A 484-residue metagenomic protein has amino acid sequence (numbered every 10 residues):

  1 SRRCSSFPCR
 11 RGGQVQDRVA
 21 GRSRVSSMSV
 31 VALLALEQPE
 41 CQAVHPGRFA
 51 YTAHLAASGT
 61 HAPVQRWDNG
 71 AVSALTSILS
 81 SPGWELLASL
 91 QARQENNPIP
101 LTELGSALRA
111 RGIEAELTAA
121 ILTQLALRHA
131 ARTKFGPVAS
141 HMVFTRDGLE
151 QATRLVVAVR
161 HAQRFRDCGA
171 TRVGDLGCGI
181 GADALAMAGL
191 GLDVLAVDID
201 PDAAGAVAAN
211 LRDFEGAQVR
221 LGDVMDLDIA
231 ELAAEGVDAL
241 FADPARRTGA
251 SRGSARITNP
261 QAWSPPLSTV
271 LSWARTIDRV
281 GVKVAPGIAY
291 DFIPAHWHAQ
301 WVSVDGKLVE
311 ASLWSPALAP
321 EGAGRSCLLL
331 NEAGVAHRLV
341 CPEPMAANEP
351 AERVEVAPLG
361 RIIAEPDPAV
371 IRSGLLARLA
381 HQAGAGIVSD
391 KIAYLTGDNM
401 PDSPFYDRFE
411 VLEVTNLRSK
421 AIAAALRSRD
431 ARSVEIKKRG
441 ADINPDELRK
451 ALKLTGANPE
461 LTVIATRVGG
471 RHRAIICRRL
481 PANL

Functional and structural regions predicted by a protein language model:
R10-G12, L33-Q38, H61: Glycine-centered signal
V15-R18, P39, A43: Alpha-helix boundary/capping motif
V25-S27, F49: Periodic, rod-like helical contexts
L34, H45-L484: SAM-dependent transferase fold signal centered on methyltransferase-like domains, encompassing both Class I
